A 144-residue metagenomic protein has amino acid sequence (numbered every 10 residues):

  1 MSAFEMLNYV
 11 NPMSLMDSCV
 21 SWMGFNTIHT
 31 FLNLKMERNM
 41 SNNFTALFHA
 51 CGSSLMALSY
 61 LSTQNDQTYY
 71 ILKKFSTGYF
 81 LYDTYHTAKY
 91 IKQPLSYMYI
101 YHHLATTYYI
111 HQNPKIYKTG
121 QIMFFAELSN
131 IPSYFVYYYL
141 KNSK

Functional and structural regions predicted by a protein language model:
M1-K144: Membrane-helix and juxtamembrane interface regions of eukaryotic multi-pass membrane proteins
